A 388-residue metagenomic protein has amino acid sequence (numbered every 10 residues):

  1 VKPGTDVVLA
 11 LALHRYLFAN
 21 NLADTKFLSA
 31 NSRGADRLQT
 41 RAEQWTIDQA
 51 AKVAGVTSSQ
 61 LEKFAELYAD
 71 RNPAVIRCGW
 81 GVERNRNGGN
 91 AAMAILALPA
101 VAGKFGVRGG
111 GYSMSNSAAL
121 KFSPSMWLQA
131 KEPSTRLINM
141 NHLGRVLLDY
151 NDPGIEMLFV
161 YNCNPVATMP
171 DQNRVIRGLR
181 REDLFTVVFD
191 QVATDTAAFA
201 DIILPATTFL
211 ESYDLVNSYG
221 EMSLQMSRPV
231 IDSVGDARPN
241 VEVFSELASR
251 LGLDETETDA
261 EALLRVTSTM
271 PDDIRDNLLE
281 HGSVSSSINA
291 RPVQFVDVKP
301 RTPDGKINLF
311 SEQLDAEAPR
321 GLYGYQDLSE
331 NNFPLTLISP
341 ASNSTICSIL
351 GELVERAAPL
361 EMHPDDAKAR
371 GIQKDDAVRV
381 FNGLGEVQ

Functional and structural regions predicted by a protein language model:
V1-Y112, N116, W127-D297, G305 (+2 more regions): Cofactor-pocket helix-loop regions in the catalytic cores of large enzyme subunits
L98, G103-G106, G305-E352, P364-A367: Non-catalytic terminal/interface segments that mediate subunit docking, oligomerization, and allosteric communication
P124: Cofactor-binding active-site loop characterized by glycine-rich and histidine/acidic residues
